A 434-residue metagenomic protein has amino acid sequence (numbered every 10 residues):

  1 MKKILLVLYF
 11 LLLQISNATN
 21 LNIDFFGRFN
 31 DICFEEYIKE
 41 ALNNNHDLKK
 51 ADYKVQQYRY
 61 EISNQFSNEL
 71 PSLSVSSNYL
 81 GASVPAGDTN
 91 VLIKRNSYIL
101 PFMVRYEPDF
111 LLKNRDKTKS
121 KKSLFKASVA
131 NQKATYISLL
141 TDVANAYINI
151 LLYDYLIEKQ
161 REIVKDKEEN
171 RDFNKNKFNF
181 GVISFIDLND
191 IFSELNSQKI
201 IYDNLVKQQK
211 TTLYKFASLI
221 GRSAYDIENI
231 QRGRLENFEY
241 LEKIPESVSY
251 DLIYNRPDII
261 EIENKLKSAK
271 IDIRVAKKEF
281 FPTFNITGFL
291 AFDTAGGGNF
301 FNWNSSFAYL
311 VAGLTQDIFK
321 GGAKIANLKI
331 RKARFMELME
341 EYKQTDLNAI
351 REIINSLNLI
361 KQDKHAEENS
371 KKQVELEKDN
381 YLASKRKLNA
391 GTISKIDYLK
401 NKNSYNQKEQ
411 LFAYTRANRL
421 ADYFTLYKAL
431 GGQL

Functional and structural regions predicted by a protein language model:
M1-A18: Classical Sec-dependent N-terminal signal peptides that target proteins to the secretory pathway
A18-S63, N237-K267, D317-I318, L434: Bacterial Sec-pathway N-terminal export signals of envelope proteins
L21-G27, S184, L188, N204-I253 (+2 more regions): Short, solvent-exposed, mixed-charge loop/turn linkers that connect secondary-structure elements
K49, E69-K94, R105-A134, I260 (+3 more regions): Small/polar (Gly/Ser/Thr/Ala-rich) solvent-exposed segments that form structured loops/beta-strands/short helices used
K50-Q65, T135, L139-R161, E169-R171 (+7 more regions): Amphipathic alpha-helical coiled-coil segments
S63, M103-R105, V275, G313: Outer-membrane beta-barrel architecture
Y98-V104, V248, A308-A312: Hydrophobic, lipid-facing positions within transmembrane beta-strands of outer-membrane proteins
L205, P257-D258, L338, T415: Metallo-beta-lactamase
